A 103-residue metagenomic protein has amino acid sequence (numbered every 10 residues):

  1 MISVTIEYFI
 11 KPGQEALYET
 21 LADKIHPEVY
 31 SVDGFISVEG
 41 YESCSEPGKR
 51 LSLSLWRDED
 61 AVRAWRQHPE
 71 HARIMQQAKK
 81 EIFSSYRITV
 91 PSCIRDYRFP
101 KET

Functional and structural regions predicted by a protein language model:
M1-R50, R57-Q67, F83-T103: Short S/T/G/P-rich N-terminal loop/turn motif that feeds into the first structured element of a domain
M75: Alpha-helical and His/Cys-centered functional microenvironments
A78-I82: Arginine/glycine-rich "motif VI" loop of SF2 helicases in the C-terminal RecA-like domain
